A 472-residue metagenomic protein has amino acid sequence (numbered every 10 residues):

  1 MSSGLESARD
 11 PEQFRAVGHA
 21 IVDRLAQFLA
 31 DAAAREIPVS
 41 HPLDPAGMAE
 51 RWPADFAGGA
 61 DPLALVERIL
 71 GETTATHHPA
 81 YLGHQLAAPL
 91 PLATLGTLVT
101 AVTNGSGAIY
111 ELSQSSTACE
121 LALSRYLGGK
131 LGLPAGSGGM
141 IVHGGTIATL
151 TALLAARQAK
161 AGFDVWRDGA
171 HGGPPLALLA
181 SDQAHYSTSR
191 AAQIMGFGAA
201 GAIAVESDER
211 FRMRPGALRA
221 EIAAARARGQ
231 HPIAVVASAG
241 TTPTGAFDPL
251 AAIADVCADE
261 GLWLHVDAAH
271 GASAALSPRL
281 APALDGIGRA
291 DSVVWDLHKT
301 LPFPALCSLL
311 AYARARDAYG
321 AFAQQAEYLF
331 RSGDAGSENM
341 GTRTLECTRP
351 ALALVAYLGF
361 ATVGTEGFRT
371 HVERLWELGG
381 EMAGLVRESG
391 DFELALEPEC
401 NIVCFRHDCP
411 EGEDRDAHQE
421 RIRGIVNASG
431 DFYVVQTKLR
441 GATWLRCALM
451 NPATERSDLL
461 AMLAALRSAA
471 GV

Functional and structural regions predicted by a protein language model:
S2-G136, F432, M450, T454 (+1 more regions): N-terminal entrance/gating region of PLP-dependent enzymes' catalytic architecture
L112-S116, G139-T146, A180-S181, S238: Active-site nucleophile and cofactor-binding loops and adjacent substrate-binding regions of central metabolic enzymes
L127-A155, I203-E206: Short loop-beta-helix segment that forms the pyridoxal 5′-phosphate
A135-G136, L396-N401, K438-W444: Short Gly/Ser/Thr- and Asp/Glu-enriched loop/turn motifs at secondary-structure junctions
A148-D317: Conserved PLP-enzyme active-site core in the AAT-like
T241, D285-G390: Active-site C-terminal subdomain of aminotransferase-like
E393-V426: Conserved PLP-binding catalytic core of the aspartate aminotransferase-like
L439-V472: PLP-dependent enzyme catalytic core of the Aspartate aminotransferase-like
